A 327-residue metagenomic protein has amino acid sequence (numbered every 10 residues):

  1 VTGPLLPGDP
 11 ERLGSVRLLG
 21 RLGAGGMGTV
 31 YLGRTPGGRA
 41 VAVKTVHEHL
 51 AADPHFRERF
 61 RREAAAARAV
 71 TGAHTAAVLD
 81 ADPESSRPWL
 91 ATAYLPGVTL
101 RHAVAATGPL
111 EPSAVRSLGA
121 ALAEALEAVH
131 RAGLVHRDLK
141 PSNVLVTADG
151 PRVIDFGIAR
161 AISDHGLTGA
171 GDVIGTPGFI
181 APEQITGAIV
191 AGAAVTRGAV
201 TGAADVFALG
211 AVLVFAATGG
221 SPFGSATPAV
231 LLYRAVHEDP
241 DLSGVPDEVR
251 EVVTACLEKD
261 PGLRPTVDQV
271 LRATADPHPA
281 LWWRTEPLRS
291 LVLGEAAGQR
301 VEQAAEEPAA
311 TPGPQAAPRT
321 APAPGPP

Functional and structural regions predicted by a protein language model:
V1, V301-P327: C-terminal or otherwise distal, non-catalytic regulatory regions appended to signaling enzyme catalytic cores
V1-E302: Eukaryotic protein kinase
